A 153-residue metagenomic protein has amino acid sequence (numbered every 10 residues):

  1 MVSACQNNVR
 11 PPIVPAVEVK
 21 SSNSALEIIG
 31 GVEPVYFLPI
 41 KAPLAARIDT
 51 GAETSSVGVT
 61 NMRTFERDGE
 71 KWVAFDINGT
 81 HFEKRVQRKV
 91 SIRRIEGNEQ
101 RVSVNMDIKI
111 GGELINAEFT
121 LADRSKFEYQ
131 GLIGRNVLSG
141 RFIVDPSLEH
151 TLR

Functional and structural regions predicted by a protein language model:
C5-R153: Pepsin/retropepsin-fold aspartyl endopeptidases
